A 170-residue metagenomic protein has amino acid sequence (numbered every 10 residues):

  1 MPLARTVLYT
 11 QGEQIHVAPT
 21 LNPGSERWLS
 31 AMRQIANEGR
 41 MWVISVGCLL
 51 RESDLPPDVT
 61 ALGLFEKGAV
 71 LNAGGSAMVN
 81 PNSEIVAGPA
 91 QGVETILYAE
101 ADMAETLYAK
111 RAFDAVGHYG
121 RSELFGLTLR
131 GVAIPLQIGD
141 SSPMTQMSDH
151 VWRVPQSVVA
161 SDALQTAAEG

Functional and structural regions predicted by a protein language model:
M1-C48, S141-G170: Active-site beta-loop-alpha substructure in enzyme catalytic cores, prototypically the cysteine-centered nucleophile
C48-G170: C-terminal beta-strand edge segments of enzyme domains
